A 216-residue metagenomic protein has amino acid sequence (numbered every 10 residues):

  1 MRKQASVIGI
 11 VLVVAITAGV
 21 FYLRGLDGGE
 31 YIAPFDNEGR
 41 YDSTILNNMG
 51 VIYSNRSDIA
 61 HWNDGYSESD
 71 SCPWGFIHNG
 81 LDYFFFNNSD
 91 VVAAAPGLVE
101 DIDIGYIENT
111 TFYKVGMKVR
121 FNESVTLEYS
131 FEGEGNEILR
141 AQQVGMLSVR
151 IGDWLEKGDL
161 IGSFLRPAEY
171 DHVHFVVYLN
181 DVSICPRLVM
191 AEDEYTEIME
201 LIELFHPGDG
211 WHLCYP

Functional and structural regions predicted by a protein language model:
M1-V14: N-terminal Sec-pathway targeting helices
V11-L23: N-terminal type II signal-anchor transmembrane helix that functions as the membrane-insertion/stop-transfer segment
F21-G116, N122-S124, I151, E156-K157 (+1 more regions): Surface-exposed, glycine-biased beta-strand/turn segments
N37, V144-E156, R166-P216: Acidic, glycine-rich catalytic/binding loops that coordinate metals and/or anionic ligands
F84-F86, R140-V149: Short alpha-helix capping/helix-loop boundary micro-motifs
F85-N87, A95, D103, F121-E123 (+3 more regions): A mature extracytoplasmic/lumenal domain signature
I104-I107, L160-E169: Short, charged beta-turn/beta-strand-edge "cap" motif at the junction between a beta-strand and an adjacent loop
Y113-Q142: Short beta-strand-turn/beta-hairpin segments enriched in glycine/proline and small hydrophobics that form edge-strand
